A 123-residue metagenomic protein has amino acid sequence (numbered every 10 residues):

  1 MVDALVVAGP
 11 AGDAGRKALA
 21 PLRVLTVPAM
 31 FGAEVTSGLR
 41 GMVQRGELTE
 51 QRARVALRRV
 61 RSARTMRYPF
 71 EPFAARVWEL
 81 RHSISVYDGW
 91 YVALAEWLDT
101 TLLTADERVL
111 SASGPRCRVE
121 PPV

Functional and structural regions predicted by a protein language model:
M1, F31, F73, Y91 (+1 more regions): Alpha-helix capping/helix-boundary segments
M1-F31, M42-Q51: Short, well-structured N-terminal submotif of metal-dependent ribonuclease cores
A4-L5, G38, A112-S113: Residues that scaffold the ATP/ADP-binding catalytic core of kinase and kinase-like folds
R23-L25, T65, E96-T101: Short active-site oxyanion
V27, V86-G89, T104: Short beta-strand scaffold positions
A29-G32, R52-H82: Acidic catalytic patch
L80, V92-V123: Acidic, PIN/NYN-like endoribonuclease modules and their adjacent C-terminal/linker elements
